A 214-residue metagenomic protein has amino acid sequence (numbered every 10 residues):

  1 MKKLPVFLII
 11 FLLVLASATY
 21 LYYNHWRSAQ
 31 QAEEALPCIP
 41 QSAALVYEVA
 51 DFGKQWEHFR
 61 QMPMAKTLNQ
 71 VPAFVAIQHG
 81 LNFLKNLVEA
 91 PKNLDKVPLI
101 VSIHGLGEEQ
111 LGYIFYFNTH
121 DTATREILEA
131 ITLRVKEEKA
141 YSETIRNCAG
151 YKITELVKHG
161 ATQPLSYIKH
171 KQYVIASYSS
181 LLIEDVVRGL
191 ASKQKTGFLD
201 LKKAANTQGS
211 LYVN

Functional and structural regions predicted by a protein language model:
K2-E155, L199-N214: Structural boundary/hinge residues at secondary-structure and domain interfaces
K158, Q163-N214: A conserved glycine-rich beta-strand in the N-terminal activation segment of trypsin-fold
